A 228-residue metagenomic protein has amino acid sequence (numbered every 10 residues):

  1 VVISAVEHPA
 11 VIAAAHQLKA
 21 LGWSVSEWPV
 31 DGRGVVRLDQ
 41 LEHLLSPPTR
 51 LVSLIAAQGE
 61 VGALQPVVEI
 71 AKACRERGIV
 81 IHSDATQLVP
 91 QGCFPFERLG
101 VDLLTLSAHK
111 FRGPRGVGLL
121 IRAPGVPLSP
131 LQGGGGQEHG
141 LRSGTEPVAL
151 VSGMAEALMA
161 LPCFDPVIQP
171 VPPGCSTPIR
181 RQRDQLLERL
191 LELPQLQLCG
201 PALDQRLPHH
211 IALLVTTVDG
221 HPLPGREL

Functional and structural regions predicted by a protein language model:
V1-L228: Pyridoxal 5′-phosphate
